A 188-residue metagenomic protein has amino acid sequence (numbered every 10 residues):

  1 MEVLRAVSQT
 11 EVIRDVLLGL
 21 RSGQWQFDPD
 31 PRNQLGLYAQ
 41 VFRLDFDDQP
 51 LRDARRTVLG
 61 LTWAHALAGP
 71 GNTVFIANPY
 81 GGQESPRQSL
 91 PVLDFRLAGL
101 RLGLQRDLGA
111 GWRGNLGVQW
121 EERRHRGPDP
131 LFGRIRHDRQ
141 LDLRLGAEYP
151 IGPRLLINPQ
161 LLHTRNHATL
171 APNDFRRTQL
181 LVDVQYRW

Functional and structural regions predicted by a protein language model:
M1-W188: Gram-negative and organellar
